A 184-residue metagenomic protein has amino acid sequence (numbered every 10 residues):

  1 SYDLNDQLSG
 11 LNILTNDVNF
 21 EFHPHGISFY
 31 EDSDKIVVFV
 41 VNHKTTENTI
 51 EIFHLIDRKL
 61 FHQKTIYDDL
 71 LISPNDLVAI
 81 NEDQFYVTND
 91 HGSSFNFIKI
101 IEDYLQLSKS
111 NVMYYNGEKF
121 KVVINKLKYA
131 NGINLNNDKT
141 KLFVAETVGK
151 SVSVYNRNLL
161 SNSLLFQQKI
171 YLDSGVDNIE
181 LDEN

Functional and structural regions predicted by a protein language model:
S1, V40-H43, V87-L107: Short, conserved, GDST-rich strand-edge loop motifs in beta-rich repeat architectures
S1-D3, T49-I56, D103-G117: Beta-propeller blade signature
Y2-N5, F53-K59, Y155-N162: Short loop/turn segments immediately following beta-strands, especially the blade-tip and inter-blade linker loops
D6-F20, F61-Y67, K119-I124, L165-I170: A short beta-strand motif characteristic of beta-propeller blades
D17-S33, D68-F85, H91-S93, L107-N111 (+2 more regions): Beta-rich, blade/repeat-based domains predominating in secreted/periplasmic proteins but also intracellular
V37, E47-T49, Q106-S110, G149 (+1 more regions): A detector of repeated loop/turn-to-beta-strand junctions in beta-rich toroidal repeat architectures
V152-N184: A beta-strand-loop signature enriched in Asp, Gly, Thr, and Trp that corresponds to the sialidase/neuraminidase Asp-box
